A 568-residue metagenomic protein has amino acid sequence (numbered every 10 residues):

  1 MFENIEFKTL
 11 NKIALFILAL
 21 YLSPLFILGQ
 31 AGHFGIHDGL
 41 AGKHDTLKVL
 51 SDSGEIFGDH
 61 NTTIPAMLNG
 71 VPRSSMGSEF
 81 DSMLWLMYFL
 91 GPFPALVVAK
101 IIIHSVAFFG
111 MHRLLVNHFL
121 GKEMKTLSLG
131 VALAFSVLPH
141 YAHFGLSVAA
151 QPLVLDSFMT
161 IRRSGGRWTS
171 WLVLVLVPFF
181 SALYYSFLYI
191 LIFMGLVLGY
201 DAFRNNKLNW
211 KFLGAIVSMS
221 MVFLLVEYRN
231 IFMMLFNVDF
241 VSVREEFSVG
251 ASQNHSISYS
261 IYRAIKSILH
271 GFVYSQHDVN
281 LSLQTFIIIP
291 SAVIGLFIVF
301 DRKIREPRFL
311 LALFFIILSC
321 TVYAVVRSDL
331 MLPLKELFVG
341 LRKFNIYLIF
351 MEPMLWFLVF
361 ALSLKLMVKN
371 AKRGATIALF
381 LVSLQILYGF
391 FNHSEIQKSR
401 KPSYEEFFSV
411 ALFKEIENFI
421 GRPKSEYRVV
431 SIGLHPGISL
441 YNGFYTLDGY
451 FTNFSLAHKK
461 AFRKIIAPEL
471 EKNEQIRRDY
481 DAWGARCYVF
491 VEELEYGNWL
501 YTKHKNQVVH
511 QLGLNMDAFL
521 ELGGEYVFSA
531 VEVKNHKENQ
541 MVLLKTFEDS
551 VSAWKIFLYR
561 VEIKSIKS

Functional and structural regions predicted by a protein language model:
N11, A19-F108, G145, A461: Membrane-interface coil-to-helix junctions
S105-L114, H118, E123-F203, A215-I231: Membrane-embedded helix bundles of polyisoprenyl
T126, L364-N392: Signature aromatic-anchored transmembrane alpha helix within multi-pass, membrane-resident enzymes that catalyze glycan
L138-L146, I317-L358, S363: Membrane-helix boundary/interfacial segments in multi-pass membrane proteins
E227-F297, I346: Periplasmic/ER-lumenal interhelical loops and adjacent helix-loop junctions in multi-pass membrane proteins
Q284-L318, V359, S363-L366: Hydrophobic, aromatic-rich transmembrane alpha-helices and their immediate juxtamembrane boundary segments
L381-F451: Extracytoplasmic
G421-E492, Y526-E532: Short periplasmic/luminal acceptor-recognition loop of GT-C membrane glycosyltransferases, typified by
